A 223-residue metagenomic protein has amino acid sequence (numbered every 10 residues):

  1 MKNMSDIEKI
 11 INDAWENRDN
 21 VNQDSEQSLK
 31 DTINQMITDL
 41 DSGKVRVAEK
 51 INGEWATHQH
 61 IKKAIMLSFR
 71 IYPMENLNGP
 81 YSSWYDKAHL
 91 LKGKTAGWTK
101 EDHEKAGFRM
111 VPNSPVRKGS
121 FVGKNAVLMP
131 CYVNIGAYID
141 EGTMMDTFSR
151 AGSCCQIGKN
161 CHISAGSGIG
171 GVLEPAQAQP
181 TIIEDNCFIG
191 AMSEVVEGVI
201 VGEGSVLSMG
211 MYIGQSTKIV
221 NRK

Functional and structural regions predicted by a protein language model:
M1-F108: Terminal amphipathic alpha-helical/low-complexity segments used for targeting or macromolecular assembly
E104, F108-K223: Structural signal for interior beta-strand "rungs" in well-ordered beta-sheet cores of soluble enzyme domains
